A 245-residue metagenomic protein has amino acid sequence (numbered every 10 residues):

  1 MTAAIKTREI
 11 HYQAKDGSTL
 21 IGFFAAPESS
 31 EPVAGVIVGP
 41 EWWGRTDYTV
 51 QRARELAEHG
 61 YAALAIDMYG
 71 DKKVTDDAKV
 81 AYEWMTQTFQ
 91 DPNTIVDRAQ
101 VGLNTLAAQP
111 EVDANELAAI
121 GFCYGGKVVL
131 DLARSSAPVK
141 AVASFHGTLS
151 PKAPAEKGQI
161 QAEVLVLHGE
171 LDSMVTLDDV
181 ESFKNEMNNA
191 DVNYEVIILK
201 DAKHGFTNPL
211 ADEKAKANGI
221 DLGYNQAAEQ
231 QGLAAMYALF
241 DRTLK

Functional and structural regions predicted by a protein language model:
E9-E111, T207-G223: Serine-hydrolase catalytic machinery in alpha/beta-hydrolase-like enzymes
P110-F122: Alpha/beta-hydrolase fold nucleophile elbow
G121-G125, V129: Gly/Ala-rich beta-loop-alpha elbow adjacent to hydrolase catalytic centers
P138-T148: A conserved short beta-strand
I160, V166-H168: Short beta-strand/loop motif that positions the catalytic acidic residue of the alpha/beta-hydrolase fold
L171-V175, H204-G205: Acidic catalytic loop of the alpha/beta-hydrolase fold
M174-S182: Conserved alpha/beta-hydrolase "acid-adjacent" motif
N188, N193-K245: C-terminal catalytic histidine-bearing segment of alpha/beta-hydrolase fold enzymes
